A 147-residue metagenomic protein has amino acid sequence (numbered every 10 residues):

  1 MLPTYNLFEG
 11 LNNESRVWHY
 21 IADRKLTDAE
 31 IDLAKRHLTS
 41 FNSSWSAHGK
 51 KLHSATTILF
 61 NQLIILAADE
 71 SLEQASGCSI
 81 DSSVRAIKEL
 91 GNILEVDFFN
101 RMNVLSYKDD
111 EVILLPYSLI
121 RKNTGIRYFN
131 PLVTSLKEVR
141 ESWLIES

Functional and structural regions predicted by a protein language model:
L2-E9, A29, L90, I120-K122 (+1 more regions): Surface/interface-facing alpha-helical segments and adjacent flexible terminal/loop regions used for partner/assembly
L2-T57: Long, hydrophobic N-terminal alpha-helical segment
S15-V17, F60-I64, M102: Short, surface-exposed beta-edge/turn micro-motifs
K25, L72-Q74, Y107: Short histidine/acidic/glycine/proline-rich micro-motifs that form metal- and phosphate-coordinating active-site loops
K51-Q74: Short, intrinsically disordered low-complexity segments
L66-V96: Helix-adjacent hinge/juxtasegments
E95, F99-S147: Terminal interaction module
